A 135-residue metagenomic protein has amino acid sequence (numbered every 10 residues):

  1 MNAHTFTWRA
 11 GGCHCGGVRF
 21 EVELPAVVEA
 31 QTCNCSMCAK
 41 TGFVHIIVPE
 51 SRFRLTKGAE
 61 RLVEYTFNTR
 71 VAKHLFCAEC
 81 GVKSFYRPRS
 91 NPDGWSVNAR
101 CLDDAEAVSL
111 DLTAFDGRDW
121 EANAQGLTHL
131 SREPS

Functional and structural regions predicted by a protein language model:
M1-S135: A short Gly-Trp-Pro
